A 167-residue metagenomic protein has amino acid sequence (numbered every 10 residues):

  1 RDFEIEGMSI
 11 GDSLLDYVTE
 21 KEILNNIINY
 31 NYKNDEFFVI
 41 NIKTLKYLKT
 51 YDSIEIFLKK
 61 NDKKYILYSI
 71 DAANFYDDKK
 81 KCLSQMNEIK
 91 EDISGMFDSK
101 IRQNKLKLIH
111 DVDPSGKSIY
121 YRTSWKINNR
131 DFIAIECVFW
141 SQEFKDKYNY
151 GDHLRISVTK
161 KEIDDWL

Functional and structural regions predicted by a protein language model:
R1-F37, S69-L167: Non-cytosolic coordination micro-motifs
I40-I66: Compositionally biased P/S/T/G-rich terminal and signal peptide-adjacent segments that lie outside catalytic cores
